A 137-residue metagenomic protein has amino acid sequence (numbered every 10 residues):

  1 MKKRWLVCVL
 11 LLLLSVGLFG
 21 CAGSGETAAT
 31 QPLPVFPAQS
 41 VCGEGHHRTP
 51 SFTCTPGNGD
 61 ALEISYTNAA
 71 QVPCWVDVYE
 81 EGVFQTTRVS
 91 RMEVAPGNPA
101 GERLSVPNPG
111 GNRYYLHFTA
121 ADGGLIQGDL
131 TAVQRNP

Functional and structural regions predicted by a protein language model:
M1-C8: Bacterial N-terminal signal peptides that target proteins for export
G17-G20: C-terminal motif of bacterial Sec signal peptides marking the signal peptidase cleavage site
A22-P56: Transition segment at domain starts
A38-S40, T86-G97: Solvent-exposed serine/threonine-rich low-complexity stretches and specific carbohydrate-binding patches
S51, P99-P107: Exposed aromatic-hydrophobic patches
G59-I64, P107-D122: Noncatalytic modules at the cell exterior or secretory-pathway interfaces, chiefly beta-strand-rich lectin/adhesion
V72-R88: Short, surface-exposed beta-strand/strand-loop-strand elements in extracellular ectodomains
D122-R135: Edge beta-strands of jelly-roll/beta-sandwich modules across compartments, strongly enriched in secreted/luminal
